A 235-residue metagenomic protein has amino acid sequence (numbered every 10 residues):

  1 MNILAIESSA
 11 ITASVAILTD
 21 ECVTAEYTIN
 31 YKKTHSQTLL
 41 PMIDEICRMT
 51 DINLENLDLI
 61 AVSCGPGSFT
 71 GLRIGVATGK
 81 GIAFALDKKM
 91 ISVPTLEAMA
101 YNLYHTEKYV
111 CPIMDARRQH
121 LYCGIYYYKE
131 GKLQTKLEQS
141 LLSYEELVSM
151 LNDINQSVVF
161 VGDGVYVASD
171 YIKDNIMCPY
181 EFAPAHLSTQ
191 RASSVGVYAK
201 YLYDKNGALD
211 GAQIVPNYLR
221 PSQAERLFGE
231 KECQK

Functional and structural regions predicted by a protein language model:
M1-C64, T189: N-terminal beta-alpha supersecondary unit
C22, Y31, K89-T189, Y218 (+2 more regions): Surface "functional belts" at beta-alpha junctions
N30-T38, F69, R73, A77 (+2 more regions): Residues at secondary-structure transition points
R48-E55, F84-T95, G207-A208: Phosphate-handling active-site elements
T50-E55, T106-K108, L151-Q156, Y203 (+1 more regions): Glycine-rich phosphate-binding loop signature in dinucleotide/nucleotide-binding domains
A61-M90, T95: DPxDG-like acidic metal-binding loop motif
E181-K235: Acyltransferase
